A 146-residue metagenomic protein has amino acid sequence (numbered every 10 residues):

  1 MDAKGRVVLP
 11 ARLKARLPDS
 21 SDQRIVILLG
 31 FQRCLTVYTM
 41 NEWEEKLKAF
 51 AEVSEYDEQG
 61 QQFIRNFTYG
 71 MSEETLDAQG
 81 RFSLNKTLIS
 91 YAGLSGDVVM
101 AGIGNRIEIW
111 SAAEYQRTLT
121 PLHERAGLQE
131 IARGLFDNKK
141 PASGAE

Functional and structural regions predicted by a protein language model:
M1-L35, M40: A positional/architectural concept
G5-L9, G80-L84, L88, I107-I109: Short, structured motif recognition centered on aromatic/hydrophobic residues
A15, E45-K46, Y115-L119: Short, charged/polar, Gly/Pro-enriched secondary-structure boundary elements
P18-Q23, L28-G30, S90-I107: Extended intrinsically disordered, low-complexity coil regions enriched in Ser, Thr, Gly, Ala and often Pro
Y38-E74: Helix-adjacent hinge/juxtasegments
S72-S95: Beta-rich strand-turn-strand
A113-E146: Short, Lys/Arg-rich amphipathic alpha-helical interaction segments that bind nucleic acids or acidic protein surfaces
